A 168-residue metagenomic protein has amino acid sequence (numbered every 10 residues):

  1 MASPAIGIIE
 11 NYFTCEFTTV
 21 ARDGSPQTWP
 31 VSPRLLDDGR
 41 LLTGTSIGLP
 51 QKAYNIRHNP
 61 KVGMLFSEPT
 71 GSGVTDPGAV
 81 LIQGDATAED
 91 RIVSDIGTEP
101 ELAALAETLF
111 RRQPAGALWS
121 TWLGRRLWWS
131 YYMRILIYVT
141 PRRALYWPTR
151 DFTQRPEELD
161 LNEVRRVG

Functional and structural regions predicted by a protein language model:
M1-E16: Short, basic/aromatic recognition patches
I6, Y54, S72, L127-W129: Short secondary-structure boundary/capping segments
Y12-G48, Y54, G63-S67, P77-L81: Short beta-strand segments
L36-D38, P50-A53, G73, G97 (+1 more regions): A short local loop/turn or secondary-structure capping micro-motif enriched for an aromatic residue
G39-R40, K61, D85, R143: Structural motif
S46-P50, P60-P69, P114-R125: Short acidic (Asp/Glu) patches
R57: Ligand-binding "clamshell"
V74-G168: Charged, gly/pro-rich active-site loop segments
